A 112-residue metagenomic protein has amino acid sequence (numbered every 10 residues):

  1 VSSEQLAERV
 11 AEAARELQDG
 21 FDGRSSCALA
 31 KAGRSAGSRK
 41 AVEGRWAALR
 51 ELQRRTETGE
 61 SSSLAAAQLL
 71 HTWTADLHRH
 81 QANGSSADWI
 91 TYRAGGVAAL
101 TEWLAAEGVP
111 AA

Functional and structural regions predicted by a protein language model:
V1-E43: Short terminal alpha-helical segments
V1-R15, E51-A67: Short, charge/polar-rich alpha-helical segments
A14, L49, T74-L77: A composition/secondary-structure signal for short, hydrophobic, low-basic-content segments with alpha-helix propensity
L17-A32, T56, L77-G84, E107: Secondary-structure edge/capping motif, primarily at the C-terminal ends of alpha-helices and the immediately following
G33-W46, A87-A98: Short, charged, amphipathic alpha-helical segments
V42-G59, L100-E107: Repeat-associated, polar segments at repeat-unit boundaries in modular proteins
G59-A82: Amphipathic alpha-helical oligomerization segments
T74-A112: Amphipathic alpha-helical binding modules
